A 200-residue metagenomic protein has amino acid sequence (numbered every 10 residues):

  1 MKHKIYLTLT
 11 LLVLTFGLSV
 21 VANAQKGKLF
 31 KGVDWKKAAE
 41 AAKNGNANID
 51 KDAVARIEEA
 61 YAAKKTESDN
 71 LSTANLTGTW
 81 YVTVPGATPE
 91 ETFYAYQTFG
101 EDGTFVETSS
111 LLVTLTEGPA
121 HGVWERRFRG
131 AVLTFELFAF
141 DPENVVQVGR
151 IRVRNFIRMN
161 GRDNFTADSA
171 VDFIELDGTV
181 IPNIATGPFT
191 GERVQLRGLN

Functional and structural regions predicted by a protein language model:
K2-P89, A185-N200: Amphipathic/hydrophobic helical signal segments and adjacent flexible N-terminal regions that mediate secretion
K37, A74-Y81, T98, T116 (+2 more regions): Histidine-/acidic-rich catalytic cores in large beta-rich domains
W80-P85, E107-S110, F135-A139, S169-V171: Short beta-strand segments that buttress and anchor functional surface loops
A87-E90, L112-T116, D141-V148, F173-N183: Short, cysteine-centered beta-strand-loop-beta hairpins and adjacent loop/turn segments enriched in charged/polar
E90-V132, F138-F140: N-terminal glycine/threonine-rich, aromatic-flanked beta-hairpin/loop signature
Y94-F99, A120-R126, R150-G161, S169-V171 (+1 more regions): Hydrophobic/aromatic beta-strand elements that line small-molecule binding cavities or substrate pockets in beta-rich
V106-E107, R162-N164, V194-N200: Short, surface-exposed linear segments at secondary-structure transitions and domain or protein termini
L133-T166: Acidic, glycine-rich flexible loop segments
